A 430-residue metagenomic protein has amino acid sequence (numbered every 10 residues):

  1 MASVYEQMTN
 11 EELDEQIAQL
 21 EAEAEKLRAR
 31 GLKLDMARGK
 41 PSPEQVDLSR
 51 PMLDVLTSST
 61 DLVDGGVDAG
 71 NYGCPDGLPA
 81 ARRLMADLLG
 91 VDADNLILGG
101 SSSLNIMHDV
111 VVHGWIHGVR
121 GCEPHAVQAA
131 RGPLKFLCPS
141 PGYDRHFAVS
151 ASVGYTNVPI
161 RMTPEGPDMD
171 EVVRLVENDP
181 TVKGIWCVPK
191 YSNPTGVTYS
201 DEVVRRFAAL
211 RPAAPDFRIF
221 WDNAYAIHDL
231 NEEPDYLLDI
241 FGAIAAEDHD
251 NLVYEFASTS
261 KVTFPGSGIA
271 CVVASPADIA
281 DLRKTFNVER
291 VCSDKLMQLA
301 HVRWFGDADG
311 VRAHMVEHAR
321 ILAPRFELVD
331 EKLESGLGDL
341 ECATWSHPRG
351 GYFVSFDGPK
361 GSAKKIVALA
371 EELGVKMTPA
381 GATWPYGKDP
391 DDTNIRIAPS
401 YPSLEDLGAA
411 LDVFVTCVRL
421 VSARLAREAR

Functional and structural regions predicted by a protein language model:
A2-D76, A80-A81, A86-D87, E372-V375 (+1 more regions): N-terminal "arm"/small-domain region of PLP-dependent enzymes with the aminotransferase-like
D61, V67-P215, A226-D248, A363 (+2 more regions): Conserved core of the PLP fold type I
G99, G242-A323, A423: Conserved core segment of the aminotransferase class I/II
N223: Walker B catalytic acidic pair
V316-D330, C342-D357: Conserved glycine-rich beta-strand-loop-beta hairpin in the small C-terminal domain of fold type I
S355-G361, M377-R419: Conserved PLP-binding active-site segment of the aspartate aminotransferase-like
I366-E372, A410-V415: Short amphipathic alpha-helices in soluble, non-transmembrane regions that often serve as interface/regulatory elements
